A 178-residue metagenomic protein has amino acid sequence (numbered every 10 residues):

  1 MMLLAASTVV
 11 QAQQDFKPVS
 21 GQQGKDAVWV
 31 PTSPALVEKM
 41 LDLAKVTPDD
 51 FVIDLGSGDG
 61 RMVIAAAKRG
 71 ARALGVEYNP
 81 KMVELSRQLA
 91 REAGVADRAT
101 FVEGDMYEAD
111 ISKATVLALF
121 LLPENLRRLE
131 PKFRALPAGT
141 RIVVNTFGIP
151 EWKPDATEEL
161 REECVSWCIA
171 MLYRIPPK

Functional and structural regions predicted by a protein language model:
M1-S7: Bacterial N-terminal signal peptides
V10-D50: S-adenosyl-L-methionine
D49-G58: Conserved class I S-adenosyl-L-methionine
D59-A71: Conserved SAM-binding loop of SAM-dependent methyltransferases across substrates and taxa, primarily the Class I
R72-E77: Conserved SAM-binding motif I beta-strand of class I
P80-K113: S-adenosyl-L-methionine
S112-R128: A short SAM/SAH-binding and catalytic strip from SAM-dependent methyltransferases
E124-K178: C-terminal substrate-binding/active-site "lid" region of AdoMet-derived donor-dependent transferases
